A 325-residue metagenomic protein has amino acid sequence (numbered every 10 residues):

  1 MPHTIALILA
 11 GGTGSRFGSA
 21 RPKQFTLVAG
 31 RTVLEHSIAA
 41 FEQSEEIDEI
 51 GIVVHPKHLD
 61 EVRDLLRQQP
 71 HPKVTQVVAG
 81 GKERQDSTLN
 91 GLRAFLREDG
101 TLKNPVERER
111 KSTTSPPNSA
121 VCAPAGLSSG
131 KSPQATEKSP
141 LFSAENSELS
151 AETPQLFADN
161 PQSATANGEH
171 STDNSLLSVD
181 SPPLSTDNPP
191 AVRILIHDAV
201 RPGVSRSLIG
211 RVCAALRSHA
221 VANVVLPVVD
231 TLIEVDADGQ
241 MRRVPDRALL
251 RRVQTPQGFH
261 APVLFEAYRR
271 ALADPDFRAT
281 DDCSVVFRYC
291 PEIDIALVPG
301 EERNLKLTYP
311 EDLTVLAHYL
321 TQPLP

Functional and structural regions predicted by a protein language model:
M1, R97-R193: Intrinsic disorder/low-complexity segments
P2-V62, T75: N-terminal glycine-rich phosphate-binding loop and ensuing alpha1 helix
I8, L34, G91, H197-D198 (+3 more regions): Residue-level signal for inorganic ion chemistry
A40-E42, L66, F95: Hydrophobic C-terminal alpha-helix "anchor/cap" residues
H71-K82: Conserved donor nucleotide-binding strand/loop of the catalytic core
K82, R251-P325: Conserved alpha/beta core of the MobA/IspD/sugar-nucleotide pyrophosphorylase nucleotidyltransferase superfamily
R84-E109, D187-V235, Q254: Conserved beta-loop-beta/alpha segment of the NTase-like Rossmann-fold superfamily that binds/positions NTPs
E234-F259: Short, flexible, basic/aromatic active-site loop/helix in glycosyltransferases
